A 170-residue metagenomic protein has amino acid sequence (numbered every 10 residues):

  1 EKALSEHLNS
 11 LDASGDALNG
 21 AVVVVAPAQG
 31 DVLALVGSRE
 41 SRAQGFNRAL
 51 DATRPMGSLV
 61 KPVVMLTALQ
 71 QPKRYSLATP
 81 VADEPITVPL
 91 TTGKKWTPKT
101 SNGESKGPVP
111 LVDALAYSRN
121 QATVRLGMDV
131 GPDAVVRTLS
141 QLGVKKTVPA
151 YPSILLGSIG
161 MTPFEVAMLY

Functional and structural regions predicted by a protein language model:
E1-A26, V112-L115, M128: Beta-lactamase-like hydrolase cores
L8-N19, A78, T147-I154: Surface-exposed patches in mature extracellular/periplasmic domains of secreted proteins
S10, P27, S41-A43, Q70-T79 (+1 more regions): Secondary-structure transition/capping motifs at alpha-helix termini and the adjoining loop/turn into the next element
G15-R42, L142: A short, well-structured edge-of-sheet supersecondary motif
Q29-G30, T53-D83, A114, L169-Y170: Active-site SXXK
S41-A52: A short, polar/charged loop-to-alpha-helix boundary motif
R74-V135, T162: Conserved catalytic neighborhood of penicillin-recognizing serine enzymes
Q141-Y170: Active-site-proximal helix/loop microenvironment of the serine DD-peptidase/beta-lactamase transpeptidase fold
